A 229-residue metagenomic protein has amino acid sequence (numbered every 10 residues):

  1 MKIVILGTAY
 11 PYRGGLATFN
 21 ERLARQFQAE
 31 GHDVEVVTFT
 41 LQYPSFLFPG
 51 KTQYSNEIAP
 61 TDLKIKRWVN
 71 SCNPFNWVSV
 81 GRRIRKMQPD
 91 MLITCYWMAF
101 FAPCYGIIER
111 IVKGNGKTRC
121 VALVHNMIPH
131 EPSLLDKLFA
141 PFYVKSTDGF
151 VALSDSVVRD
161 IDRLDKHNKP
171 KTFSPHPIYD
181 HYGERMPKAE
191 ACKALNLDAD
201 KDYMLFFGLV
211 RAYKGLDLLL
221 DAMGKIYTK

Functional and structural regions predicted by a protein language model:
G7-R22, P44, W97-A102, K214: A short, glycine/small-residue-rich beta-strand->loop->alpha-helix junction that serves as a flexible
A9-R13, R25-K86, V157, D162 (+1 more regions): N-terminal strand-loop element at the rim of the active site of nucleotide-sugar-dependent glycosyltransferases
P74-V80, L92-G116: An aromatic- and histidine-rich active-site surface loop
M91-I93, E109-H130, V151: Active-site proximal beta-strand in glycosyltransferases
G116-R119, M127-S146, R159, R185-A189: Nucleotide-sugar donor phosphate/pyrophosphate-binding loop at the beta->alpha transition of glycosyltransferases
K145-M186: Donor nucleotide-sugar binding/catalytic pocket of nucleotide-sugar-dependent glycosyltransferases
G183-L197: A short helix/loop element that forms part of the nucleotide-sugar donor recognition site in Leloir-type
D198-K214, L220-M223: Conserved donor-binding/catalytic core segment of Leloir-type glycosyltransferases
